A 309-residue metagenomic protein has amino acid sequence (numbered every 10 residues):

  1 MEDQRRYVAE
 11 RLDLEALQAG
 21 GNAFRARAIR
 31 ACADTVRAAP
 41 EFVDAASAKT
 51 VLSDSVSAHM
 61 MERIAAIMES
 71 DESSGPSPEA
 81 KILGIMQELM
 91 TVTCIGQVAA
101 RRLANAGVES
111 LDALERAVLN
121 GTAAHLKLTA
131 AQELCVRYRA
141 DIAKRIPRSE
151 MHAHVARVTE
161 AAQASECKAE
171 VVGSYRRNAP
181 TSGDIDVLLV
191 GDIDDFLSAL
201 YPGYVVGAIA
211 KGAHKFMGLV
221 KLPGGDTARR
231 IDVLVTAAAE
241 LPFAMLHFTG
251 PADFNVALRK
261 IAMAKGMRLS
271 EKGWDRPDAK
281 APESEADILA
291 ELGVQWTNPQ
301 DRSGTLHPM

Functional and structural regions predicted by a protein language model:
M1-R11: Short amphipathic alpha-helical heptad-repeat segments
E2, A23-I185, L189-F216, P242 (+3 more regions): Accessory alpha-helical DNA-binding modules that contact the DNA backbone or grooves
L12-A26: Short, aromatic/basic-rich helix-turn unit that serves as a nucleic-acid recognition element
A16-G20, A48, F243-T249: Short, solvent-exposed helix-loop connector elements
L219-G225: Active-site beta-strand termini and strand-to-loop segments that position acidic
T227, L234-M309: Catalytic cores of NTP-dependent nucleotidyl/adenyl transfer enzymes across multiple folds
